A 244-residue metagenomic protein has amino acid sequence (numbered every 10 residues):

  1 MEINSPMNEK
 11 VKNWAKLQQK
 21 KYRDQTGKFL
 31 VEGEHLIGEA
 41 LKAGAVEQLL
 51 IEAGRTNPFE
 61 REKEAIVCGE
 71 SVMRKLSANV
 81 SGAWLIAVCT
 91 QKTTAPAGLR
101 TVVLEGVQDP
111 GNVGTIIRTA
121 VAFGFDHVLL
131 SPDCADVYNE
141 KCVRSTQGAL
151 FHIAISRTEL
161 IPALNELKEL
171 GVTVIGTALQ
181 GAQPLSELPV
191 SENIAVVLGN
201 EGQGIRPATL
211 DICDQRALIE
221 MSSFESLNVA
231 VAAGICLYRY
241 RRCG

Functional and structural regions predicted by a protein language model:
M1-R55, C134-A135: Boundary-proximal intrinsically disordered activation/regulatory segments immediately upstream of a helical core
E2-S5, I66-G69, I153-A163: Short acidic-hydrophobic, aromatic-tinged amphipathic segments that line or gate anion-handling sites
G33, Q108-I116, L227-A232: Amphipathic alpha-helical repeat scaffolds
A65-T90: Glycine/small-residue-rich loop that forms an oxyanion/phosphate-binding "nest" at active or ligand-binding sites
C68-G69, E105, S131-P132, A154 (+1 more regions): Short beta->alpha connector loops at strand-helix junctions that form conserved, small/polar/Pro-enriched
A87, A122, V137, C142-A149 (+1 more regions): Structured adenosyl-cofactor binding patch, chiefly the S-adenosyl-L-methionine
T90-Q180: RNA substrate-binding interface of SAM-dependent RNA methyltransferases
G176-F224: Active-site/ligand-binding-proximal alpha/beta "capping" segment
